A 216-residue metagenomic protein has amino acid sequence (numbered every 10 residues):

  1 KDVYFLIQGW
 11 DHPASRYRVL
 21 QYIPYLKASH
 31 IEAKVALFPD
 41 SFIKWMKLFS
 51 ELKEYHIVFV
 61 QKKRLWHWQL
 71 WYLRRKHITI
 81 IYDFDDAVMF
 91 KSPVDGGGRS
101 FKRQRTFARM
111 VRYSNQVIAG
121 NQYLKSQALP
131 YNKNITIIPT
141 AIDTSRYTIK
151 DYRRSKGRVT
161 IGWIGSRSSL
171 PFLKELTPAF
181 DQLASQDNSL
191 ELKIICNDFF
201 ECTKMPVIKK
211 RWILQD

Functional and structural regions predicted by a protein language model:
K1-V60: N-terminal pre-catalytic "stem/leader" segment of glycosyltransferase-like enzymes
Q8-W10, R16, V58-H77, L173 (+1 more regions): An aromatic- and histidine-rich active-site surface loop
W10-Y25, D143-I149, R154-D216: Conserved catalytic-core segment of nucleotide-activated headgroup transferases in glycan assembly
M46-K53, W68, Y72-K76, V88 (+2 more regions): Membrane-proximal helix-turn-helix segments that form the acceptor-binding/catalytic region of lipid-linked
V58, R74-K91: Active-site proximal beta-strand in glycosyltransferases
V58-F59, R112-N121, T136: A short beta-strand/loop micro-motif in the catalytic core of glycosyltransferases that engages the nucleotide-sugar
H77-I80, N132-I137, T203-Q215: Active-site regions of enzymes building and remodeling cell-envelope glycoconjugates
Y123, A141: Carbohydrate-associated surface elements
